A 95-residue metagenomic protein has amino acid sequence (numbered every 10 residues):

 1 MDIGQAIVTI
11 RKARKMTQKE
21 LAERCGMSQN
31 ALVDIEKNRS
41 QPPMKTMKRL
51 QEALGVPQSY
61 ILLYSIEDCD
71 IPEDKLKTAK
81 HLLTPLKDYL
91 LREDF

Functional and structural regions predicted by a protein language model:
M1-D2: A detector for short, charged/polar N-terminal pre-domain segments
Q5-R24, R49, L76: Short basic helix-loop element that most often maps to the first helix and adjoining turn of HTH DNA-binding modules
I7, L21-A22, L32-I35, I61: Conserved hydrophobic/aromatic packing and binding residues within compact polymer-binding modules
G26, P43-Y60: DNA major-groove recognition helix of helix-turn-helix/homeodomain DNA-binding modules
G26-Q41: Recognition helix of helix-turn-helix/homeodomain-like DNA-binding domains that insert into the DNA major groove
E36, T46, S65: DNA major-groove recognition helix of helix-turn-helix
L63-F95: Short, charged recognition helix plus adjacent turn of helix-turn-helix-like nucleic-acid-binding domains
